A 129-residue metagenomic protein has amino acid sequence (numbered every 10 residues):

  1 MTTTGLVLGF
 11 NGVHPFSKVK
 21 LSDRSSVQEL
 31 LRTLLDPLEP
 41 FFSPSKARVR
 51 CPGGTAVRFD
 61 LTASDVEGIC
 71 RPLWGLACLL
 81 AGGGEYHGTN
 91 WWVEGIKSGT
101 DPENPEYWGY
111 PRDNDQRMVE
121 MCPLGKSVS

Functional and structural regions predicted by a protein language model:
T2-S129: Ser/Thr/Asn(+Pro)-rich, low-complexity disordered segments
